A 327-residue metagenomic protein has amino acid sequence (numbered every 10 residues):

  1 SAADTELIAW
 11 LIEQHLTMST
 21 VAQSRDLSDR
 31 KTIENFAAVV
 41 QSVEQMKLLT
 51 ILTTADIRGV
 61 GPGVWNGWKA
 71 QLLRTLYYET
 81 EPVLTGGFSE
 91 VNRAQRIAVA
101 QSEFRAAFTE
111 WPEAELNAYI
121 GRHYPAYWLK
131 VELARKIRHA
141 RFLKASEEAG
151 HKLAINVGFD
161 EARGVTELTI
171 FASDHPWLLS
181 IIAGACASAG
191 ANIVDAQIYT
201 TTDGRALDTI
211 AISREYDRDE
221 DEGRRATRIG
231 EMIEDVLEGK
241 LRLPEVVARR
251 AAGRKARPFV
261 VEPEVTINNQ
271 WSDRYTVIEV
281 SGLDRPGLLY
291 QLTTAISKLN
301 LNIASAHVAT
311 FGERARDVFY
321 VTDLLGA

Functional and structural regions predicted by a protein language model:
A2-T54: Acidic/histidine-rich catalytic neighborhood
K31-A327: Regulatory modules associated with amino-acid/nitrogen control
